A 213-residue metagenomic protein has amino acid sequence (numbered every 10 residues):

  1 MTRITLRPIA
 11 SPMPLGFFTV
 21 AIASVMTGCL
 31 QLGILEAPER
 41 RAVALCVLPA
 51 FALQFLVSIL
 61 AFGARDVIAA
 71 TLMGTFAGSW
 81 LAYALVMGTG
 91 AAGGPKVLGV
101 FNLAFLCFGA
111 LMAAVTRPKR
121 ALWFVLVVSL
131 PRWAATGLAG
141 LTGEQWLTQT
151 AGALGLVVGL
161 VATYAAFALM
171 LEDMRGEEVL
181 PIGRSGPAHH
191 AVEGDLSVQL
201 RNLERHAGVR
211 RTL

Functional and structural regions predicted by a protein language model:
M1-F55, G186-L213: N-terminal topogenic module of multi-pass integral membrane proteins
S24-Q31, F55-S58, G78-G90, F108-A113 (+1 more regions): Hydrophobic alpha-helical transmembrane segments and adjacent interfacial helices in integral membrane proteins
E36-F51, G90-A104, V125-L126, G152-L156: Structural signature of hydrophobic alpha-helical transmembrane segments
A37-G74, L81: Early transmembrane hairpin module of multi-pass membrane proteins
L60-A70, A113-V125: Membrane-helix interface "capping/anchor" motifs
G88-P95, A114-A121, T142-W146: Membrane-interface helix caps and helix-loop-helix hairpins in membrane proteins
V100-L111, A121-L141, L147-A168: Alpha-helical membrane segments in multi-pass integral membrane proteins
M174-G183: Short, Lys/Arg-enriched, Gly/Pro-containing loop segments at transmembrane-helix junctions of multi-pass membrane
